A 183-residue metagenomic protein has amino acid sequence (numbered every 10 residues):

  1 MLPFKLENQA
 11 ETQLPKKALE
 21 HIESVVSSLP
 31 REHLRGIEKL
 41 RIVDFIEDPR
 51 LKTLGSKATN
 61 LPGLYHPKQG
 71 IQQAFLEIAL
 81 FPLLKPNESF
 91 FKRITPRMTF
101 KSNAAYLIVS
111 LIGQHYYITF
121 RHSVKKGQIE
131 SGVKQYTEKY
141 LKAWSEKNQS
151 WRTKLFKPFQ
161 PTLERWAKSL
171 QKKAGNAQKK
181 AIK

Functional and structural regions predicted by a protein language model:
M1-E77, T95, Q178-I182: A metal-dependent hydrolase signature that marks the N-terminal structural subdomain at the beginning of catalytic folds
L2, P15-K16, E20, A143-K183: Long, well-structured alpha-helical subdomains associated with metal-dependent extracellular/ecto-lumenal hydrolases
A18, K101, A105, I129: Hydrophobic (often cysteine-bearing) scaffold residues that line and stabilize catalytic clefts of nucleotide/cofactor
E77-P86, Y117: Short loop/turn segments at strand-loop or loop-helix junctions that form parts of catalytic or ligand-binding pockets
P86-I94: Helix-hairpin-helix/helix-loop-helix acidic hairpins
S102-T119, V133: Active-site recognition of the HExxH zinc-binding catalytic motif
I118-S131, N148-W151: Short conserved catalytic/interaction loops centered on acidic-Pro-aromatic/His motifs
G127-A143: An active-site-proximal "capping" alpha-helix that borders the catalytic cofactor pocket
